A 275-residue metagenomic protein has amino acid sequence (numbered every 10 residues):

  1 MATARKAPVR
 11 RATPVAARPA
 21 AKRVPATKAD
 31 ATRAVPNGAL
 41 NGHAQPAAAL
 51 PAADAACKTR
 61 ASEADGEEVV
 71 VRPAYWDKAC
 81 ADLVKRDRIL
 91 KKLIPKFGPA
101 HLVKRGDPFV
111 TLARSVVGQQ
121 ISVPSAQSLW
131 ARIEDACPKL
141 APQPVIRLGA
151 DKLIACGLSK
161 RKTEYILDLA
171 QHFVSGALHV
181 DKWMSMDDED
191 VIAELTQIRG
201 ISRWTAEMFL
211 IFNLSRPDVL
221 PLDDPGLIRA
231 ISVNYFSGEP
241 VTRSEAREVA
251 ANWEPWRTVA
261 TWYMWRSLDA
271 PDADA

Functional and structural regions predicted by a protein language model:
A2-K96, A100, E164, M184 (+2 more regions): C-terminal accessory module of base-excision DNA glycosylases/AP lyases that mediates lesion recognition and DNA
V70, V84-L93, I121-R199: Alpha-helical ds-nucleic-acid-binding substructure associated with the helix-hairpin-helix region of base-excision DNA
K104-T111: Short, contiguous, helix-prone interaction/anchoring segments in small proteins
F109, I133, F209-F212: Aromatic-residue hotspot detector
V110, I146, L220: Residues that recognize and position ribonucleotide moieties
